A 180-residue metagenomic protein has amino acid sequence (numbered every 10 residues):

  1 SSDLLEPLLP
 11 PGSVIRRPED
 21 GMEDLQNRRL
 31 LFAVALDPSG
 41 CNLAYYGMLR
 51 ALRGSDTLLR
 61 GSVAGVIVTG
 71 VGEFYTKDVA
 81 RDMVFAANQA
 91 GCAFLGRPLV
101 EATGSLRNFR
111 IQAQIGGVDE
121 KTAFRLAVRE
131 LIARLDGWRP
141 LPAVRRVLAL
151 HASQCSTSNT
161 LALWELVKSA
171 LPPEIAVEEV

Functional and structural regions predicted by a protein language model:
L4-H151, C155, N159-E178: FMN-binding flavodoxin-like domain, especially the glycine-rich phosphate-binding loop
